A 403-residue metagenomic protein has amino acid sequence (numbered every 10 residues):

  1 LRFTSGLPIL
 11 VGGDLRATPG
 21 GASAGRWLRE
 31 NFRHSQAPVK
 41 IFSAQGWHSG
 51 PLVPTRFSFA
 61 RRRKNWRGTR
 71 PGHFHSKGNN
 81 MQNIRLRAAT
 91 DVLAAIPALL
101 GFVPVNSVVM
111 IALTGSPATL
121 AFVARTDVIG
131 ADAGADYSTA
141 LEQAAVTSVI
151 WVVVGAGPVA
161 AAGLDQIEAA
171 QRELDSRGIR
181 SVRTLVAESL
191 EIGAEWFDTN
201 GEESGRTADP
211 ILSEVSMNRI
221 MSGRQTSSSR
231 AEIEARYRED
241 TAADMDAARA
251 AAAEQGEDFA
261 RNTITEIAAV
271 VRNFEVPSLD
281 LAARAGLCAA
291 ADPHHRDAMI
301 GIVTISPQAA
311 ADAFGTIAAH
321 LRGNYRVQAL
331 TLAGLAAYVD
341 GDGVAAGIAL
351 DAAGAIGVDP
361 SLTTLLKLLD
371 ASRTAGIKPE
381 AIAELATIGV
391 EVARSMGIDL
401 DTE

Functional and structural regions predicted by a protein language model:
L1-D14: Extreme N-terminal basic, low-complexity initiation segments that serve as generic localization/processing leaders
F3, F32, F42, F57-F59 (+1 more regions): Aromatic (phenylalanine/tyrosine) cluster motif
V11-A17, A22-A24, E30, A37-V39 (+3 more regions): Acidic, Ala/Val/Gly-enriched low-complexity intrinsically disordered segments
H34-Q36, Q45-H48, H73-H75: Low-complexity, intrinsically disordered or signal/transmembrane-proximal segments
K40, H73-A98, V103-N106, P117-E403: Charged, compositionally biased boundary regions
R56-N80: Short, Lys/Arg-enriched N-terminal segments with co-localized hydrophobic residues within the first ~10-30 amino acids
V108-A112: Short beta-strand scaffold segments in enzyme catalytic cores
